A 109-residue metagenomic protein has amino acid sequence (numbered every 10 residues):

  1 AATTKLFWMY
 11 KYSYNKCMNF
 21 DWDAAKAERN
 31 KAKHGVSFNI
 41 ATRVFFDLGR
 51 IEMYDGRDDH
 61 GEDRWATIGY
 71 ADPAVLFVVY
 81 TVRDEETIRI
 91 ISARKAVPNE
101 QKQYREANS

Functional and structural regions predicted by a protein language model:
A1-S109: Ribonuclease/tRNase effector modules and their secretory precursors
